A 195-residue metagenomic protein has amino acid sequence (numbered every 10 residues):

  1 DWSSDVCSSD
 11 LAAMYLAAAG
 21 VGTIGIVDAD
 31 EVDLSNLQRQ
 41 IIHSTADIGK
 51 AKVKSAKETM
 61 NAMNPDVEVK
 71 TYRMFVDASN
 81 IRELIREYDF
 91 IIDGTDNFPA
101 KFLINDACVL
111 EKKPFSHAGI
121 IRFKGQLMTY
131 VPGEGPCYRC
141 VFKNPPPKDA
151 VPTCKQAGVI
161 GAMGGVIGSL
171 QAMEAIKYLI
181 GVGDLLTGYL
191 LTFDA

Functional and structural regions predicted by a protein language model:
S4-A195: Adenine nucleotide-associated cytosolic modules
